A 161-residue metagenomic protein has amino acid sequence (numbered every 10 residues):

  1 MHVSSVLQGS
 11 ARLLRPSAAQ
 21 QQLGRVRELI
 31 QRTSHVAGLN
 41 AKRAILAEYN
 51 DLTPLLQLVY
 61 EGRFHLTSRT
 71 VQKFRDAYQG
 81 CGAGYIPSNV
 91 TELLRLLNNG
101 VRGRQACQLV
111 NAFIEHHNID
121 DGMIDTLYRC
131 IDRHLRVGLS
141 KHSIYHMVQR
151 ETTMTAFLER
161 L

Functional and structural regions predicted by a protein language model:
M1-L161: N-terminal nucleic-acid-engaging modules of covalent nucleotidyltransferase systems
